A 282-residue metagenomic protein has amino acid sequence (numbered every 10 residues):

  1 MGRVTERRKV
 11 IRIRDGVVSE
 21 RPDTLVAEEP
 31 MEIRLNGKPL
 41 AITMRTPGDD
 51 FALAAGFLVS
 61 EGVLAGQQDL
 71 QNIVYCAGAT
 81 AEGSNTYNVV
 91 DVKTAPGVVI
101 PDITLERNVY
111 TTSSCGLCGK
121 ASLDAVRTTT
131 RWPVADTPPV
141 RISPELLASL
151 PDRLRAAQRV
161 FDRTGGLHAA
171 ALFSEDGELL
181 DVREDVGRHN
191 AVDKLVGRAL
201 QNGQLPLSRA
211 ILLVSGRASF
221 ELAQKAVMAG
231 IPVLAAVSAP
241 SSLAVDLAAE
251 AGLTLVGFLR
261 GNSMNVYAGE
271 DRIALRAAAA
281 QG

Functional and structural regions predicted by a protein language model:
M1-A170, S174-E175, L179-V182: Intrinsically disordered, low-complexity regions enriched in acidic/Ser/Thr/Pro/Gln residues
A156, V160-G216: Glycine- and Gly-Pro-enriched alpha-helical subdomains that act as flexible, kink-prone "lid/hinge" or packing modules
H189-Y267, R272-A278: Feature captures the catalytic cores and cofactor-binding loops of soluble hydro-lyases/lyases that act on carboxylate
